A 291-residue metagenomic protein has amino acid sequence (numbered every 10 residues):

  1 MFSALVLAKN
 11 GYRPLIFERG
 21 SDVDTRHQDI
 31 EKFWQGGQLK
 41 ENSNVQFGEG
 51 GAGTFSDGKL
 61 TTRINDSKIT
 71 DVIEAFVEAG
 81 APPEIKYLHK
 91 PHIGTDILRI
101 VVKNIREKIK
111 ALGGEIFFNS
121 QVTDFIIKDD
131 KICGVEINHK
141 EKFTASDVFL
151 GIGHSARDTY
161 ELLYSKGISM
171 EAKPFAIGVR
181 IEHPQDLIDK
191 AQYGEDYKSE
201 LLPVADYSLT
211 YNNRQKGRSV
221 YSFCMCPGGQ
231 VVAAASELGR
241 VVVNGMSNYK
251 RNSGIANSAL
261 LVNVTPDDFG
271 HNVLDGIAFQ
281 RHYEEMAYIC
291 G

Functional and structural regions predicted by a protein language model:
M1-G291: Residues forming the flavin
